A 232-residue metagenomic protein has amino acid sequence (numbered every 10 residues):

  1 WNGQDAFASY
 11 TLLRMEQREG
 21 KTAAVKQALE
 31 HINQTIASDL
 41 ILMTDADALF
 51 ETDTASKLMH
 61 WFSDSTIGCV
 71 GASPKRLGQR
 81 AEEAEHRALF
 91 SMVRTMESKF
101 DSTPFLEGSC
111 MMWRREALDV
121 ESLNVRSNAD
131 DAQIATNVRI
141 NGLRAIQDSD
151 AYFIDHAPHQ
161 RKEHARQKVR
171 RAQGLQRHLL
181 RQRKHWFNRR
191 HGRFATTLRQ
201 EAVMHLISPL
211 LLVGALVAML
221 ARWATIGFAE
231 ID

Functional and structural regions predicted by a protein language model:
W1-N2, Q17-E19, A48-L49: A conserved acidic beta->alpha catalytic loop
W1-S9: Short mixed-charge
F7, R14, K21-I32, S38-D39 (+2 more regions): Long helical/loop segments within the catalytic core of UDP-sugar-dependent glycosyltransferases, especially the large
S9-T11, R144: Conserved beta-strand segments of alpha/beta enzyme cores
L49, M112, D155: Short aromatic/basic micro-patch
F62-F90, V125-L198: Catalytic donor/gating beta->alpha subdomain of glycosyltransferases that bind UDP-sugars
R94, Q200-M204: Alpha-helical membrane-interface segments at transmembrane helix boundaries
M204-D232: Membrane-embedded multi-pass helical conduit in multi-pass membrane proteins, especially envelope-biosynthetic
